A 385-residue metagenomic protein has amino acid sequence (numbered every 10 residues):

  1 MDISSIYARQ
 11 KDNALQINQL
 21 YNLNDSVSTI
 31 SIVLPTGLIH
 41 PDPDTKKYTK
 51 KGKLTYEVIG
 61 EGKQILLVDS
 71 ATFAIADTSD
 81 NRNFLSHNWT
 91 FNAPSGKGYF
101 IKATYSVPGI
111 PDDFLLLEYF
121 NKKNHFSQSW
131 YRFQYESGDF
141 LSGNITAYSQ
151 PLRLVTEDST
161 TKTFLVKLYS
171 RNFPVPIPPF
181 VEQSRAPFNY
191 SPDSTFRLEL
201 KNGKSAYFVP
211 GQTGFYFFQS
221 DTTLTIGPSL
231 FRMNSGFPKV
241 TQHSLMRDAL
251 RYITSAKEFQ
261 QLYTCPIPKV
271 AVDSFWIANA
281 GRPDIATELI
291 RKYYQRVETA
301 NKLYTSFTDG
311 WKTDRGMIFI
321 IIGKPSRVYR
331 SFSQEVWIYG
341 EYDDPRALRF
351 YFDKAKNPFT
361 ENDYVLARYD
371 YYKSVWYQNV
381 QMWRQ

Functional and structural regions predicted by a protein language model:
M1-S28, F120-A147: Short, compositionally biased P/S/T/A/G/V-rich stretches that sit at domain boundaries
I32-K47: Short amphipathic, basic-aromatic surface patches that mediate peripheral association with negatively charged
P43-L54, K312: Short coil-to-beta strand junction motifs in C2/discoidin
T72-A74, G109-G138, L224-I253: Short beta-strand elements
I75-T90, S95, D112, A186-Y207: Aromatic sugar-binding surface patches on proteins that engage polysaccharides or sugar-phosphate polymers
G96-G109, V166, G211-L224: Short, aromatic- and glycine-rich surface loops/edge beta-strands on solvent-exposed regions
S129-K162, S244-C265, A271: Compositionally biased low-complexity segments at domain edges in trafficked proteins and select soluble regulators
P268, A278-F307, W311, G316-E361 (+2 more regions): A cross-family detector of function-defining hotspots
